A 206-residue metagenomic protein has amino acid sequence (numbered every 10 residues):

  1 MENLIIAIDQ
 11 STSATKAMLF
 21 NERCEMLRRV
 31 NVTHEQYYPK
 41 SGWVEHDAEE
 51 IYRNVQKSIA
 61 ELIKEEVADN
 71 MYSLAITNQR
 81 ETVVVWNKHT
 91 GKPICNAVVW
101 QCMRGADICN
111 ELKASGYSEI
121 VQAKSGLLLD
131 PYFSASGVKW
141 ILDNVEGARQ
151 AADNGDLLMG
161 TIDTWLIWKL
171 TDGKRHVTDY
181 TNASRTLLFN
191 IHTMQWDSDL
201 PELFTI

Functional and structural regions predicted by a protein language model:
M1-C95, A123: N-terminal glycine/serine-rich phosphate-binding loop of ATP-dependent small-molecule kinases, especially carbohydrate
Q10-T12, V121-I206: Gly/Ser/Thr-rich active-site cleft segment
A60-V99, L128-S134, I167-N190: Short beta-strand-loop/turn "lid" adjacent to the catalytic site in phosphate-handling enzymes
K64-A68, A114, D143, G147-Q150: Secondary-structure boundary motif
A68, Y117, T205-I206: Helix N-cap/coil-helix junction residues
V85, D107-E111: Pocket-flanking alpha-helical
T90-P93, E111, S115-G116, I120: Hydrophobic or amphipathic alpha-helical targeting/insertion segments
C102: Carbohydrate-associated surface elements
